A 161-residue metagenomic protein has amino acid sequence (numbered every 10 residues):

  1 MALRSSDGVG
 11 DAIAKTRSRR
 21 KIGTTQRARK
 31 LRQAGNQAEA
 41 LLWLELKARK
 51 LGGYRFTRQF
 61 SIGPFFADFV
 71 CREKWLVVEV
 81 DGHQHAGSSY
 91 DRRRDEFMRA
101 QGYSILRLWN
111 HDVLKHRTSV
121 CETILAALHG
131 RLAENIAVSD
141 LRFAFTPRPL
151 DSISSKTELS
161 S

Functional and structural regions predicted by a protein language model:
M1-Y54, R131-S161: Solvent-exposed, charged helical/coil patches that constitute nucleic-acid or partner-interaction surfaces
R29-G35, R58-L128: Basic, amphipathic alpha-helical patches used to engage nucleic acids or provide basic targeting signals, exemplified
